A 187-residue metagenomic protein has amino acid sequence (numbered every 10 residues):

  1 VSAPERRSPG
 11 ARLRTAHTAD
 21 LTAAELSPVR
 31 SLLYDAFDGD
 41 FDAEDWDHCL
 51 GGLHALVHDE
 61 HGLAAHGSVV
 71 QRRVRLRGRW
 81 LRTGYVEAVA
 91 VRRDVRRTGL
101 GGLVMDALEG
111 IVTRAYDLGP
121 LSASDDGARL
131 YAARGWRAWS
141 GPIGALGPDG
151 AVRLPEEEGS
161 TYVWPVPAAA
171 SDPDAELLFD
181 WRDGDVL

Functional and structural regions predicted by a protein language model:
V1-A23, E176-V186: Conserved N-terminal entry element of GNAT/NAT acetyltransferase domains
T15-A90: A conserved beta-strand-loop-helix scaffold within acyl/acetyltransferase catalytic domains
V29, Y131, W136: Conserved active-site tyrosine of GNAT-family acetyltransferases
V86-R96, D126: A short, internal acetyl-CoA/4′-phosphopantetheine-binding micro-motif in the GNAT/acyltransferase core
V95-A107: Conserved acetyl-CoA pyrophosphate-binding loop and the N-cap/start of the following alpha-helix in GNAT-like
G110-S124: Conserved GNAT acetyl-CoA-binding A-motif
R137-Y162: Conserved catalytic-core motifs of GNAT/GCN5-like acyltransferases
R153-L187: Acidic/histidine-enriched, glycine/proline-rich intrinsically disordered or flexible terminal extensions
